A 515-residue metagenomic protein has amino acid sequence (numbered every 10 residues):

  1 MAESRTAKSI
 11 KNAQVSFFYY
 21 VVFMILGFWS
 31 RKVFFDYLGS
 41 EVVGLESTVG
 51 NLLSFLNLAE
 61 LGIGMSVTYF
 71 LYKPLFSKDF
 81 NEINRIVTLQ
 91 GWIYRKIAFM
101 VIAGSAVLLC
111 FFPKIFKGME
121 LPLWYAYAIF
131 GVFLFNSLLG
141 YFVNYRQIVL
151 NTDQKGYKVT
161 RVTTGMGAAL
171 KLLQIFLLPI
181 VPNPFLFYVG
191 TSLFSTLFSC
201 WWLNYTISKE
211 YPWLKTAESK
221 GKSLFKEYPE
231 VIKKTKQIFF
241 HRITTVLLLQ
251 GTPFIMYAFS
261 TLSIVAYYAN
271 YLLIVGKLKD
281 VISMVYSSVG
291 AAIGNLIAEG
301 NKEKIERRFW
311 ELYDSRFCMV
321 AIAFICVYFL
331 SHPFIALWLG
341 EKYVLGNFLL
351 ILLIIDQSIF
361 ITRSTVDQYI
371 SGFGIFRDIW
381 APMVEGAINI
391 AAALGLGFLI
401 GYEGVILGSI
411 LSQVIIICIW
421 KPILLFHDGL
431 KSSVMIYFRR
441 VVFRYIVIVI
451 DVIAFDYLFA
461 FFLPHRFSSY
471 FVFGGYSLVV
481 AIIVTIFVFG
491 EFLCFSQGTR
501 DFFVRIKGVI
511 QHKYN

Functional and structural regions predicted by a protein language model:
M1-G27, N81-T88, W124-A126, T206-S208 (+4 more regions): N-terminal membrane topogenesis motif
M1-S9, F185-V189, L203-Q250, A292 (+2 more regions): Interhelical loop/hinge segments that connect adjacent transmembrane helices in multipass membrane
A2, L430-M435, D456-N515: Membrane-proximal transmembrane or re-entrant/amphipathic helices at the cytosolic face
R5-K73, I102-S105, K171, K236-S263: Signature of the first transmembrane helix
I10, S137-T163, F176, L186 (+1 more regions): Membrane-interface junctions at transmembrane-helix termini in multi-pass inner-membrane proteins
K11-R31, M166, T191-S208, K222-N295 (+4 more regions): Transmembrane helical elements of multi-pass membrane transporters/channels
K32, L61-S77, T152, Y211-T216 (+4 more regions): Helix-loop junctions and terminal segments of transmembrane helices in multi-pass membrane transport/translocation
G131, T160-Y211, E230, M383-I390 (+3 more regions): Hydrophobic alpha-helical transmembrane segments
